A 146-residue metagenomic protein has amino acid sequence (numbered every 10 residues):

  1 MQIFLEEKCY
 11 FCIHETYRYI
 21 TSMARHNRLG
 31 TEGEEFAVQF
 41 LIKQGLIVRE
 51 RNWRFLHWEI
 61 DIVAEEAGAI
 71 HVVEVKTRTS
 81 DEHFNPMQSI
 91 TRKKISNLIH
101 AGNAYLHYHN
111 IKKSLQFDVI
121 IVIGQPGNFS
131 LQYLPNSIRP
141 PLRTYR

Functional and structural regions predicted by a protein language model:
F4-R51: Acidic-basic catalytic patches of nuclease active cores, encompassing PD-(D/E)XK and other metal-cofactor nuclease
L41, I60-E82, L98: Conserved catalytic cores of phosphodiester-cleaving nucleases, focusing on short active-site segments
W53-F55, T77, I121: Short, glycine/acidic-enriched loop or turn micro-motifs at the edges of active sites
F55-W58, G127: Short acidic/glycine-enriched loop/turn segments that link adjacent beta-strands
H57, I70-V72, S114, L131: Structural motif
T79-H100, A104-H107: Mg2+/Mn2+-dependent nuclease catalytic core
Y108-R146: Domain-level recognition of nuclease-like catalytic cores that cleave nucleotide substrates
